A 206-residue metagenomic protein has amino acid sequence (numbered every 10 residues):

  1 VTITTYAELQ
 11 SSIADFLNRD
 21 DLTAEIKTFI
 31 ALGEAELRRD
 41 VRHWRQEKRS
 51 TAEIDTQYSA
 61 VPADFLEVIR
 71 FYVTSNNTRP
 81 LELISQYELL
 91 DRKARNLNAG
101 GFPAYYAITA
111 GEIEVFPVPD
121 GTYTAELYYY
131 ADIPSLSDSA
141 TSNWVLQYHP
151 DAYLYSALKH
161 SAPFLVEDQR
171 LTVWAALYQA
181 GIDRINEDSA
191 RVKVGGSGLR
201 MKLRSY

Functional and structural regions predicted by a protein language model:
V1-Y206: Glycine-enriched, solvent-exposed interface loops adjoining structured elements
